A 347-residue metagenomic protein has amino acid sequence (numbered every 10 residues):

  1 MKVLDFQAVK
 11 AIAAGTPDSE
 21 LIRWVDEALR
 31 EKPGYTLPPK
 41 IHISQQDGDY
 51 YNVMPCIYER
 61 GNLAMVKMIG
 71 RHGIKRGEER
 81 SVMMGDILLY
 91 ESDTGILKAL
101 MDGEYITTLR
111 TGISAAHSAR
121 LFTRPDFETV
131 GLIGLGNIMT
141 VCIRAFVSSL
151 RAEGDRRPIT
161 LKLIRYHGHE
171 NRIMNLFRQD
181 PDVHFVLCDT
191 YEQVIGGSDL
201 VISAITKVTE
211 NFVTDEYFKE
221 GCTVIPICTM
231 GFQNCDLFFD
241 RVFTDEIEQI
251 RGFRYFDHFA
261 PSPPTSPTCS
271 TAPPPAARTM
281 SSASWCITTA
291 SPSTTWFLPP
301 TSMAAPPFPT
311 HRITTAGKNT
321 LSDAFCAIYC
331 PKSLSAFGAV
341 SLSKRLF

Functional and structural regions predicted by a protein language model:
M1-T108, A116, D126, W296 (+1 more regions): N-terminal ligand-binding/catalytic initiation module
V9-I12, C235-L321: Adenosine-phosphate binding glycine-rich loop
A115, D126-S149, I164-H169: Glycine-rich adenosine-cofactor-binding loop
F122-T129, K219-E220: Short helix-loop-beta connector
S149-F177: NAD(P)-binding Rossmann-fold cofactor-contacting core
V183-H258: Rossmann-like adenosine-cofactor binding region
N319, K332-S333: Polybasic, lysine-rich low-complexity intrinsically disordered segments
